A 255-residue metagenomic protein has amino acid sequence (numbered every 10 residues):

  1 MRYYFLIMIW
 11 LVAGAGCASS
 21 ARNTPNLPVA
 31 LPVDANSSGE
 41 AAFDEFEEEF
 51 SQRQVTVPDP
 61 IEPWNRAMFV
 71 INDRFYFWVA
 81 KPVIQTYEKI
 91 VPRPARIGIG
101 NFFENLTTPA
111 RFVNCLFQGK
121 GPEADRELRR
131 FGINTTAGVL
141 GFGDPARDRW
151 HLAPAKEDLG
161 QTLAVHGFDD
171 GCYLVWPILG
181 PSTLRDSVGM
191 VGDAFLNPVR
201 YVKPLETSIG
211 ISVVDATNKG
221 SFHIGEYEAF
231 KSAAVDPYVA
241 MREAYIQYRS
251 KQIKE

Functional and structural regions predicted by a protein language model:
M1-Y4: Positively charged n-region of N-terminal signal peptides that target proteins for export
L6-G14: Bacterial N-terminal signal peptides
G14, G100, K120, D148 (+2 more regions): Short, intrinsically disordered/low-complexity patches at protein termini and at juxtamembrane boundaries
C17-G119, I211-E255: N-terminal targeting leaders of membrane proteins
E62, R130-G132, L196-V199: Short low-complexity stretches enriched in small and charged residues
P92, N101-P181: Mid-length scaffold segments of soluble, non-membrane domains
F142-P145, G167-K254: Surface-exposed interaction patches
